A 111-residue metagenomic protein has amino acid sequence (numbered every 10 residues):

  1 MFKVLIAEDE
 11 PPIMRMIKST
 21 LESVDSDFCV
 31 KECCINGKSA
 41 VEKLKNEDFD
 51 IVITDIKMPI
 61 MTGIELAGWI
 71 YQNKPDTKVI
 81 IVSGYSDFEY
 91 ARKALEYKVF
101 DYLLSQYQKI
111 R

Functional and structural regions predicted by a protein language model:
M1-K3: Non-catalytic signal-transmission and effector/linker regions of two-component phosphorelay proteins
L5, E22-S23, W69: Tryptophan-centered motif/residue detector
E8: Conserved acidic carboxylate
P11-C33, N46: Two-component/phosphorelay signaling modules centered on CheY-like receiver
S19, S23-C29, S39, S83-S86 (+1 more regions): Generic serine detector
V41-R111: CheY-like receiver
